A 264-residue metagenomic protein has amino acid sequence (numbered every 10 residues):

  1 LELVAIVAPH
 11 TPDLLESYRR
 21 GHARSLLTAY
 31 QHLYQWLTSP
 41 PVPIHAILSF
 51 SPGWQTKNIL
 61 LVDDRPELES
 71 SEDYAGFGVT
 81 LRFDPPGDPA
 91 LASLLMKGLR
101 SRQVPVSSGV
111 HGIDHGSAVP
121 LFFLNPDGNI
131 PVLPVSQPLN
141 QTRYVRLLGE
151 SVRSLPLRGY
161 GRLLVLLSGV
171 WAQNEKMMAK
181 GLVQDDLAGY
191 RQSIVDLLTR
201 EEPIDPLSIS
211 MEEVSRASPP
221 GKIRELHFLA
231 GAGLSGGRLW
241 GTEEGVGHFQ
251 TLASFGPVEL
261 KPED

Functional and structural regions predicted by a protein language model:
L1-I44, T56-E150, A179-D264: Flexible, D/E/H-enriched segments
A5-I6, H45-S51, V135, G161-A172: Beta-strand elements within well-structured catalytic alpha/beta cores of enzymes that handle phosphate/sulfate esters
P40-P43, L157-G161: Glycine-rich phosphate-binding loop signature in dinucleotide/nucleotide-binding domains
Q55-K57, A172-E175: Short, active-site-adjacent cap segments at secondary-structure transitions
D127-I130, R158-R162, S168-G169, H248: Short gly/pro-enriched beta-turn/loop segments at secondary-structure junctions
N140-T142, W171-N174: Short, catalytically relevant binding-site loops at active-site mouths
E150-R153, L157-R158: Non-transmembrane, aqueous-exposed alpha-helical and coiled segments at domain scale
